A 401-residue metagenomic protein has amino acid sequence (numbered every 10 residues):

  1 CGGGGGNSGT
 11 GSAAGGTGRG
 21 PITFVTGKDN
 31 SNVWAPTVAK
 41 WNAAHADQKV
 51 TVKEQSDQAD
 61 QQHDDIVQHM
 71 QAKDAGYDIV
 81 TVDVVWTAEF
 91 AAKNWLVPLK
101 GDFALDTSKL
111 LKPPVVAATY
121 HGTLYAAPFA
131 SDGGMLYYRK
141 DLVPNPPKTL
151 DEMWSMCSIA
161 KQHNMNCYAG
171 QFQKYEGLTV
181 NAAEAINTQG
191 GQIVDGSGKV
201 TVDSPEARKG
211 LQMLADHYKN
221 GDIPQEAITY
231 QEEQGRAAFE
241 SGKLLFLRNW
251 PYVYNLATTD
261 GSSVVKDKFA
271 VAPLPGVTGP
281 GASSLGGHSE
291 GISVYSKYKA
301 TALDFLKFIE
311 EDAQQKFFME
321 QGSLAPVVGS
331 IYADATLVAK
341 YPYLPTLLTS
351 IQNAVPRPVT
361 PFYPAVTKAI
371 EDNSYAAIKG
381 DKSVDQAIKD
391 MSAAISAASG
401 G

Functional and structural regions predicted by a protein language model:
C1-A88, S263, G276-T278, A300-T301 (+2 more regions): Conserved N-terminal structural module of periplasmic/extracytoplasmic solute-binding proteins
A43, Q212, K219-D222, T258-S323 (+1 more regions): Extracytoplasmic/periplasmic substrate-recognition and gating elements
Q55-I66, V85, D151-E152, E226-E240: Short helix-initiation/N-cap motifs at beta->coil->alpha
V84-G133, N145, E152-W154, N164 (+3 more regions): Hinge/lid segment of periplasmic solute-binding proteins
K100-L110, F172, G191-K209, T259-V264 (+3 more regions): Short, solvent-exposed loop/beta-turn-alpha elements that line the ligand-binding surface or hinge of extracytoplasmic
A117-A118, F269-A272, E320-A369: Long, aromatic- and glycine/proline-rich binding clefts that accommodate carbohydrate-like moieties
M156-C157, K199-I228: Glycine-centered hinge/linker elements that transmit conformational signals in sensory and ligand-binding systems
T349-G401: Conserved C-terminal helix/tail region of periplasmic/extracytoplasmic solute-binding proteins
